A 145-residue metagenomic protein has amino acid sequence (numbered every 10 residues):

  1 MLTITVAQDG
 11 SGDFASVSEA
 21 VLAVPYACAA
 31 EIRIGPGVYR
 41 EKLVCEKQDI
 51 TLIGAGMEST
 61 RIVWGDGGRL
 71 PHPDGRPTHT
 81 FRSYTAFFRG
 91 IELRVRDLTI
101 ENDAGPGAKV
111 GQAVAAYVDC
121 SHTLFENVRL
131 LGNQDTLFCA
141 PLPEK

Functional and structural regions predicted by a protein language model:
M1-L2, C28-A30: Loop/turn elements at helix/coil->beta-strand transitions in domains of secreted/extracellular proteins
M1-L22: Right-handed parallel beta-helix/beta-solenoid
Q8-G10, A15, A29-E31, D49-G111: Right-handed parallel beta-helix/beta-spiral solenoid domain characteristic of secreted/periplasmic
S11, V38-Y39, M57, T123: Conserved beta-strand elements of beta-rich interaction domains across eukaryotes, especially beta-propellers
A15-P25, Y39-K47, L52, R89 (+1 more regions): Short, T/G/N/S-enriched strand-turn elements that build extracellular solenoid repeat scaffolds
A20, I32-I34, L52, V95 (+1 more regions): Structural signal for hydrophobic/aromatic residues that build the beta-strand cores of folded beta-sheet domains
R40, S83, A113-A115: Short, recurring structural edge motifs at helix starts
F87-F88, E92-K145: Right-handed parallel beta-helix
